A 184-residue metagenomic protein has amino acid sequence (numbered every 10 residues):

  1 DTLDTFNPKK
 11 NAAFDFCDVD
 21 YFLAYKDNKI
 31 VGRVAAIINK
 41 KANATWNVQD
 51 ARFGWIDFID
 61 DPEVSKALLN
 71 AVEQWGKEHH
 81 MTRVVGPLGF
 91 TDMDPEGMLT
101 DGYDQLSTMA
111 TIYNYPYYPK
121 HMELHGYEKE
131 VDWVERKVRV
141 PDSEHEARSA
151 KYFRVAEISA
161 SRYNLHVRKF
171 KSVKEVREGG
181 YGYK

Functional and structural regions predicted by a protein language model:
D1, N11, I30: GNAT-family acyltransferases
D1-P8, K184: Conserved GNAT-fold acetyl-CoA-binding loop/helix
P8-L23: A short helix-loop-beta-strand connector motif used in the catalytic cores of GNAT acetyltransferases and, in some
Y21-L23, K29-N39: Conserved beta-strand in the GNAT
D27, I56, G89, K137-R139 (+1 more regions): Structured loops at beta-to-helix junctions and adjacent beta-edge loops in soluble globular domains
K40, F90-D94, D142: Feature marks short, surface-exposed loop/turn motifs that line or immediately flank catalytic pockets and channel
T45-V131: Acyl-donor binding region in acyl/amide transferases
I112-K184: Acyltransferase donor/substrate-recognition loop-hinge adjacent to the catalytic core
